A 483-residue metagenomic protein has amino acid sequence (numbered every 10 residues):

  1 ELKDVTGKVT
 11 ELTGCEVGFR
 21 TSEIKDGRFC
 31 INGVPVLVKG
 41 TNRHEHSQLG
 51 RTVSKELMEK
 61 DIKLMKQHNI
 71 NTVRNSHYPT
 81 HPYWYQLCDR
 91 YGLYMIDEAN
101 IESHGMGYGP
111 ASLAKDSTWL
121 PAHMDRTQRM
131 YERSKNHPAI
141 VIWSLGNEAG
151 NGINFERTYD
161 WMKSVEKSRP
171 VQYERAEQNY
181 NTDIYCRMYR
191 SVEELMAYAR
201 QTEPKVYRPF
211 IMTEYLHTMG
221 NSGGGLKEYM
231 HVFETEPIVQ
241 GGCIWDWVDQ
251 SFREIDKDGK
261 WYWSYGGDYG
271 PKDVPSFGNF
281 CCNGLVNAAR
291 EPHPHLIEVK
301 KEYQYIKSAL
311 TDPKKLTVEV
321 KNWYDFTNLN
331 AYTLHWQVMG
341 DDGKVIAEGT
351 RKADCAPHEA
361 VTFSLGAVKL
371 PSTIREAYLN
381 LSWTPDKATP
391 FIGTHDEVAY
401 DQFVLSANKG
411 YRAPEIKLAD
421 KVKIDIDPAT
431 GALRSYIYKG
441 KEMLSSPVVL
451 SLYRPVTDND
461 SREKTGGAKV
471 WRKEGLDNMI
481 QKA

Functional and structural regions predicted by a protein language model:
L2-T13, V368-Y411: Terminal connector regions
T6, G340-K344, K387-T389, K439-G440: Solvent-exposed strand-loop boundary residues in beta-sheet-rich modules
G7-E319, W323-N330, H335-V345: Extended substrate-binding grooves/exosites of carbohydrate-active enzymes
L12-E16, E348-K352, T362, E397-Q402: Well-ordered beta-strand positions in beta-sheet-rich domains
F19-P35, D401-A419: Low-complexity, Pro/Ser/Thr- and charge-rich linker/hinge segments at domain boundaries
T317-Y324, L379-W383, K421: Buried hydrophobic-core signal for structured, non-transmembrane domains
T333, M339-R375, W383: Intrinsically disordered, low-complexity Pro/Gly/Ser/Thr-rich segments with frequent PxxP/GP/PP motifs and embedded
D420-A483: Acidic-aromatic substrate-binding/catalytic surfaces of carbohydrate-active enzymes
